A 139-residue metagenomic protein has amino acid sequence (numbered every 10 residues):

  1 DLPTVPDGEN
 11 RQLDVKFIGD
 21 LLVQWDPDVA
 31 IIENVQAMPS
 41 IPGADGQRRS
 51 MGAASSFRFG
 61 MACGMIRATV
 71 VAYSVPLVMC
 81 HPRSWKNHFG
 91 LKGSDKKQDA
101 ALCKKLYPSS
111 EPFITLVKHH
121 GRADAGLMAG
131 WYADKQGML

Functional and structural regions predicted by a protein language model:
D1-L139: Phosphate- and other anionic-substrate recognition elements at nucleic-acid/protein interfaces
